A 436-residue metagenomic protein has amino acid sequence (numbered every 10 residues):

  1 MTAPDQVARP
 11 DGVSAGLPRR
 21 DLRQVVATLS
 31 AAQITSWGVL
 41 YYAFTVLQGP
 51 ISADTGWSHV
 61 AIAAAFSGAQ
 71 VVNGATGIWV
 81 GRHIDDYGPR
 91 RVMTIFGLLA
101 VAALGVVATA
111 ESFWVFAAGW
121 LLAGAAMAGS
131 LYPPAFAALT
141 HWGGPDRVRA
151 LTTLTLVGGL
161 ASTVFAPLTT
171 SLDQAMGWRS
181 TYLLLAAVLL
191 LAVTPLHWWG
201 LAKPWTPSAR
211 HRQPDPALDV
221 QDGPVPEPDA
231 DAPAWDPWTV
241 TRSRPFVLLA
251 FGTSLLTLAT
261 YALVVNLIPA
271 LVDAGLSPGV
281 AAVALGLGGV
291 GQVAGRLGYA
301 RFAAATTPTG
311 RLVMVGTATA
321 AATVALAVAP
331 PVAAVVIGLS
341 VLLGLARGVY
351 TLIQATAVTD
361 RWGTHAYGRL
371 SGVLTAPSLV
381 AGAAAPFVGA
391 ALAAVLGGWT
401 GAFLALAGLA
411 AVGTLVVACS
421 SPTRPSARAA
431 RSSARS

Functional and structural regions predicted by a protein language model:
Q24-H59, G77-V80, A166, L263-I268: Extracytoplasmic
F44-Q48, S243-G286, V290-A294: Extracytoplasmic gate region of multi-pass secondary transporters
A75-F113: Conserved MFS/SLC helix-loop-helix module at the cytosolic interface between two early adjacent transmembrane helices
T76-G88, G295-T307, A393: Helix-to-loop junctions at the C-terminal end of transmembrane segments in multipass secondary transporters
G129-G143, V349-W362: Intracellular juxtamembrane helix-capping segments at the cytosolic ends of symmetry-related transmembrane helices
L154-T206: Helix-loop-helix hairpin linking two adjacent transmembrane segments in secondary transporters
G288, Q292, T306-A357: C-terminal transmembrane helical hairpin of 12-TM major facilitator-type secondary transporters
R361-L396: A late C-terminal transmembrane helix in Major Facilitator Superfamily
